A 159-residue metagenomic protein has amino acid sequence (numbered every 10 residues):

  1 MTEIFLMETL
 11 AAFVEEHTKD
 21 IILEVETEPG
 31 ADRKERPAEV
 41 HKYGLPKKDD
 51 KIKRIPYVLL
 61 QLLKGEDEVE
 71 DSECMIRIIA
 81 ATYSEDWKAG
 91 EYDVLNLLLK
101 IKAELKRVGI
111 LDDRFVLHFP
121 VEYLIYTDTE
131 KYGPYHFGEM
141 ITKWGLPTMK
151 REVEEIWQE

Functional and structural regions predicted by a protein language model:
M1-V69, E155-E159: Small/polar-rich, solvent-exposed N-terminal microdomains that initiate assembly or binding
E3, M7, G90-L98: Short, charged, low-complexity patches
I55-Y57, E73-M75, Y135-I141: Extracellular structured ligand-interaction cores
K64, T82, W144-L146: Short, flexible loop/turn elements at secondary-structure junctions
E66-D71, E130-G133: Short, solvent-exposed beta-strand/turn "edge" segments of beta-rich domains on protein surfaces
V69-E70, K88-E91: Active-site-adjacent loop/helix micro-motif of nuclease/hydrolase catalytic cores
E73-D86: Short acidic, glycine/tyrosine-flanked loop/strand segments centered on an H-E-D-like triad
L95-E159: Acidic-leaning, charged glycine-interspersed low-complexity segments
